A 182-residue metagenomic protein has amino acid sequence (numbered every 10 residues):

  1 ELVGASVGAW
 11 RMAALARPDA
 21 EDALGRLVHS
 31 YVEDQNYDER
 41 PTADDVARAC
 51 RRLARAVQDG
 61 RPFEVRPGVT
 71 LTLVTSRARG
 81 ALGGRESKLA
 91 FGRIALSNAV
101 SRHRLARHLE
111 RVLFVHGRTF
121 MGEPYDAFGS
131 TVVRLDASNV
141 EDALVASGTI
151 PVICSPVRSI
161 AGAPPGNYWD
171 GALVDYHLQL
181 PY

Functional and structural regions predicted by a protein language model:
E1-L2, A13-Y182: Patatin-like phospholipase
S6: Catalytic nucleophile serine of serine hydrolases, specifically the conserved "nucleophile elbow" pentapeptide
